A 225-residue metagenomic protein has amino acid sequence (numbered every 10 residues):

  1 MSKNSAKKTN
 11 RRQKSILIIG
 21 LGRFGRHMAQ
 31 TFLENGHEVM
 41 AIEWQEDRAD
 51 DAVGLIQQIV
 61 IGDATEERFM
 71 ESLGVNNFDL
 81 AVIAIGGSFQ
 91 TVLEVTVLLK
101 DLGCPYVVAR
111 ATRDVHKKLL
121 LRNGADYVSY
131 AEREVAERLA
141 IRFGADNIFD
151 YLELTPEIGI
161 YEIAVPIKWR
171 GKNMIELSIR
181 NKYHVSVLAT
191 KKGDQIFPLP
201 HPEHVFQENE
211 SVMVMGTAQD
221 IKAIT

Functional and structural regions predicted by a protein language model:
M1-T225: Cytosolic regulatory regions of ion transport systems
